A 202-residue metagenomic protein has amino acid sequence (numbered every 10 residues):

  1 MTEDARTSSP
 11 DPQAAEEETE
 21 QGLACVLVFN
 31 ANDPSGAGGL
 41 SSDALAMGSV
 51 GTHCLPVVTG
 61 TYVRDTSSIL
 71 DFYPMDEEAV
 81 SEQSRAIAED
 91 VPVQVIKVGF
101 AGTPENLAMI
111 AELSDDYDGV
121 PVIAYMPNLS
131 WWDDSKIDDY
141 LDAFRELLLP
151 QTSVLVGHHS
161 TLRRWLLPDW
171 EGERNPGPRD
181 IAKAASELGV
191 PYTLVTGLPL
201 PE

Functional and structural regions predicted by a protein language model:
T2-V28, A44-W131: Conserved N-terminal subdomain of the carbohydrate kinase-like
F29, A46, V50, I87-D90 (+4 more regions): Change "in soluble alpha/beta enzymes" to "in soluble alpha/beta proteins
A31, S35-G38, C54, D65-A79 (+4 more regions): Active-site-adjacent loop and "lid" segments of alpha/beta metabolic enzymes
D33, T61-Y62, G102, N128-S130 (+2 more regions): Glycine-rich beta-alpha junction loops
G38, L107-A108, D133-D134, L166-L167: Short glycine-/acidic-enriched loop or helix-start segments at secondary-structure transitions that form or flank
L40, V80, N106, Y140-L141 (+1 more regions): Amphipathic coiled-coil/heptad-repeat helices and related helical stalk/stem segments that mediate oligomerization
I137-E202: Conserved phosphate/ATP/ADP-binding segment of small-molecule kinases
